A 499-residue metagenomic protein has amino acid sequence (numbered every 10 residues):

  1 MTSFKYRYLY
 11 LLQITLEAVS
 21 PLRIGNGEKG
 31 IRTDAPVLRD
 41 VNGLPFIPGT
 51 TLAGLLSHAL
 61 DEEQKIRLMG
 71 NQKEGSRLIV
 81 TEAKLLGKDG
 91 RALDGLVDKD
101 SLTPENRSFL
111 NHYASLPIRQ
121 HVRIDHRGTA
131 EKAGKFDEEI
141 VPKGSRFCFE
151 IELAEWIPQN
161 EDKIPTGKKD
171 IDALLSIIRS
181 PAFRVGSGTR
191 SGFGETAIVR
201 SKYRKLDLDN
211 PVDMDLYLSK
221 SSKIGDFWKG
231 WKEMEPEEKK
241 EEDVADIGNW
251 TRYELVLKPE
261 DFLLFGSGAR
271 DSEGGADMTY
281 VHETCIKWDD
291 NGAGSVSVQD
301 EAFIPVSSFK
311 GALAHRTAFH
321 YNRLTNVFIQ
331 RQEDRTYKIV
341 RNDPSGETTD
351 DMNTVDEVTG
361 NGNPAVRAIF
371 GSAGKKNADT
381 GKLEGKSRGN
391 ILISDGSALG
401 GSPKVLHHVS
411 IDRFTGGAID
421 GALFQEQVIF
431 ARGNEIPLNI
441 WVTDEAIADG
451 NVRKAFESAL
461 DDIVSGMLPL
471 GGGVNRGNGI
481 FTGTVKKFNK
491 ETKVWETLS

Functional and structural regions predicted by a protein language model:
M1-S499: Small/polar/charged residue-enriched interaction surfaces, especially the RNA/DNA-contacting tracks of RNP/CRISPR
